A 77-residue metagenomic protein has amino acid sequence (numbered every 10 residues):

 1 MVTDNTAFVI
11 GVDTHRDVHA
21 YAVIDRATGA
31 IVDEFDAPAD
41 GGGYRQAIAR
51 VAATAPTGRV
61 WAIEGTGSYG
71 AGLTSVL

Functional and structural regions predicted by a protein language model:
M1-L77: Phosphate- and other anionic-substrate recognition elements at nucleic-acid/protein interfaces
